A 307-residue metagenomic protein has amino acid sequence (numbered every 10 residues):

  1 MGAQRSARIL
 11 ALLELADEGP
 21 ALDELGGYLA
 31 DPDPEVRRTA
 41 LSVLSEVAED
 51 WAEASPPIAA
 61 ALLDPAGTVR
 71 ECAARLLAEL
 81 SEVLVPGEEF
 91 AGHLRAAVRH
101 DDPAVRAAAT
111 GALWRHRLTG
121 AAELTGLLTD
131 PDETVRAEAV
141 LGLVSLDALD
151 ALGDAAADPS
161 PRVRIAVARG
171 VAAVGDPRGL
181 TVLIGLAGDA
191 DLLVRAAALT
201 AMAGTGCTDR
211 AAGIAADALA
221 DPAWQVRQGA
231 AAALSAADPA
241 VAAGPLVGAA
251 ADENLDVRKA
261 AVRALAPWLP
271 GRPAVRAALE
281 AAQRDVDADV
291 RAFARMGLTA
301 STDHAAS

Functional and structural regions predicted by a protein language model:
M1-A40: N-terminal segments that cap or nucleate solenoid repeat domains
G2-A3, P34-E35, G67-T68, P103-A104 (+6 more regions): Alpha-helix N-cap/helix-start positions at coil->helix boundaries
S6-L10, D23, R38-T39, P56 (+8 more regions): Alpha-solenoid HEAT/ARM repeat scaffold
A16-D17, L44-A48, L77-E82, L113-R117 (+12 more regions): Alpha-solenoid repeat junctions
E18-Y28, E49-L63, V83-R99, R117-T129 (+6 more regions): Amphipathic alpha-helical scaffolding segments comprising HEAT/armadillo-like alpha-solenoid repeats
E280-Q283, R291-S301: Leucine-rich solenoid repeat scaffolds
